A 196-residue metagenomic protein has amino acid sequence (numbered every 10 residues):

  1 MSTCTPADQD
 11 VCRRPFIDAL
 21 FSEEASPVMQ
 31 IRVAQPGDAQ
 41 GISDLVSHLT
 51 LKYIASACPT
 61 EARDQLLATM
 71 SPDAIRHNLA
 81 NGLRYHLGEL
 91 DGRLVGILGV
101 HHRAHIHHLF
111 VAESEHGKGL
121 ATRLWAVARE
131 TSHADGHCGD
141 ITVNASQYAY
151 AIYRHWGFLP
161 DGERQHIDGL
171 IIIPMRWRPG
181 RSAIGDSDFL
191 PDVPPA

Functional and structural regions predicted by a protein language model:
S2-T5, C12-G37, R181-A196: Conserved N-terminal entry element of GNAT/NAT acetyltransferase domains
F16, L20, V33-P36, D44-E113 (+4 more regions): Acetyl-CoA-dependent GNAT
Q30, L94, C138-I141: Short active-site oxyanion
G37, G41, L94, Q147-A151: Short alpha-helical
A112-S114, K118, Q147: Active-site acidic-Proline motif in GNAT/NAT acetyltransferases
G117-E130, H155: Conserved acetyl-CoA-binding loop-helix of GNAT-fold acetyltransferases
S132-S146: Conserved GNAT acetyl-CoA-binding A-motif
T142-N144, R154, L159-W177: Conserved catalytic-core motifs of GNAT/GCN5-like acyltransferases
